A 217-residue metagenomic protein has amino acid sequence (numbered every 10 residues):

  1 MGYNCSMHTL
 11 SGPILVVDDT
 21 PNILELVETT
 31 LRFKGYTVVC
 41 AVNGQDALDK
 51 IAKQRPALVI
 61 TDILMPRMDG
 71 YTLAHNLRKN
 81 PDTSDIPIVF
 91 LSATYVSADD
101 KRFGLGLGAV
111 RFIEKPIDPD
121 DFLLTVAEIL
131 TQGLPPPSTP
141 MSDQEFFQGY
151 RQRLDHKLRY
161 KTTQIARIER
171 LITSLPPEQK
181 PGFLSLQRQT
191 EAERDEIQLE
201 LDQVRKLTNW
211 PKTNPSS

Functional and structural regions predicted by a protein language model:
H8-N22, V27-L31, V59: Conserved acidic segment of CheY-like receiver
C40-D49, G70: Helix N-cap/capping motif at the beta->alpha junctions
D49, Y71-S84: Short amphipathic alpha-helix used as the core "switch/output" element in two-component signaling
D62: Active-site residues of response regulator receiver
M65: Receiver (REC) domain active-site loop signature in two-component systems and cognate sites in sensor histidine kinases
T72, Y95-R111, L123-L124: Alpha4 helix (beta4-alpha4-beta5 surface) of REC/receiver domains from two-component response regulators
I117-V126, S138: C-terminal output helix
Q132-E196: CheY-like receiver
